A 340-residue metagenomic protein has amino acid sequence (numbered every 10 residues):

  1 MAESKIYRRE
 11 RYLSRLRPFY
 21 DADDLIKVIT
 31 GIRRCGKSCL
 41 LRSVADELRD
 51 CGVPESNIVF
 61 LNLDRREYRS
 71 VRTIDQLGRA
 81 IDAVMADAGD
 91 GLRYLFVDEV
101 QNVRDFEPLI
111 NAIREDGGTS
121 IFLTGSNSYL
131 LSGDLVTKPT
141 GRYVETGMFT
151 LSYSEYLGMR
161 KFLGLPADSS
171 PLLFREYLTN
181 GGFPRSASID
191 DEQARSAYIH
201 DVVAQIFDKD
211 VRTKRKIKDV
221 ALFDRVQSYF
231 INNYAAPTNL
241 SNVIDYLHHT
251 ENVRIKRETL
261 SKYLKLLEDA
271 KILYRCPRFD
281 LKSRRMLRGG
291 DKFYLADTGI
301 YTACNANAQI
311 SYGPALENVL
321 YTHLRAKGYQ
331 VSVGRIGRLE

Functional and structural regions predicted by a protein language model:
M1-R17: N-terminal pre-Walker A segment at the start of P-loop NTPase domains
A2, S126-S128, G133-P237: Interdomain motor-coupling "hinge/lid" segment immediately C-terminal to the ATP-binding subdomain of NTP-driven enzymes
I29: Hydrophobic anchor at the beta1->P-loop junction of P-loop NTPases
K37: Conserved lysine of the Walker
L40: Hydrophobic positions on the alpha1 helix immediately C-terminal to the Walker A/P-loop
D50-R65: Conserved catalytic segments around the Walker B and adjacent sensor/switch elements of P-loop NTPase domains
N57, E192-E340: Accessory nucleic acid-recognition modules appended to NTPase machines
L61-D90: Short glycine-rich substrate-engagement loop in P-loop NTPases that contacts/grips substrate
